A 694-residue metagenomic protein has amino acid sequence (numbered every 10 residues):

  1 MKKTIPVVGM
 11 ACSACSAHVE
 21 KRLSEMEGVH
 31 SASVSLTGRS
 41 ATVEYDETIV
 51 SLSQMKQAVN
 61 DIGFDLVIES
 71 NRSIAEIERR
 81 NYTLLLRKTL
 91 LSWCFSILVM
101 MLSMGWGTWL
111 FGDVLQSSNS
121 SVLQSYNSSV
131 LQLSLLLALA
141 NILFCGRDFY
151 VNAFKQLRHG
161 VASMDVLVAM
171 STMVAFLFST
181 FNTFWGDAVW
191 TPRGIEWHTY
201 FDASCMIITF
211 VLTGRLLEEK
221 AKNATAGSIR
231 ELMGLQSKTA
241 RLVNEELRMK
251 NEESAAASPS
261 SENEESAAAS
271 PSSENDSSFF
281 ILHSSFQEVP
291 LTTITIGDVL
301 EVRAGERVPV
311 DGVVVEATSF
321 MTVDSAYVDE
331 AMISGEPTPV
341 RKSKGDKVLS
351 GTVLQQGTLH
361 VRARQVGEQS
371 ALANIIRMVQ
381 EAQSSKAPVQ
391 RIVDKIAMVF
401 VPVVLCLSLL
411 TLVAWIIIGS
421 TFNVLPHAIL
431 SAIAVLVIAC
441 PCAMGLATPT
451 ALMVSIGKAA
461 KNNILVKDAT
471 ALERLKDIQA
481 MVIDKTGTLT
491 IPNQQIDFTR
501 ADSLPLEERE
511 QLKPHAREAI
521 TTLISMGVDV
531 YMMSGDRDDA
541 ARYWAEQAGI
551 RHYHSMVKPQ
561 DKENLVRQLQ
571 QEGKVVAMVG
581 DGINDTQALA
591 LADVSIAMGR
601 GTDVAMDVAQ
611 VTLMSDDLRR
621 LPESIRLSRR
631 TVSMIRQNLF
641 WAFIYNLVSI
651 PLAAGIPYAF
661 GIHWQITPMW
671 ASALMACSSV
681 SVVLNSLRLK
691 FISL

Functional and structural regions predicted by a protein language model:
M1-V130, N244-E245, E252-A255, E265 (+8 more regions): Flexible metal-binding regulatory segments at protein termini and peripheral loops
A17, V466, K476, L489 (+1 more regions): Conserved ATP-binding TGD loop and adjacent catalytic N/P-domain core of P-type ATPases
E27-Y45, I49, S53, H198-F201 (+6 more regions): Conserved cytosolic catalytic loops of P-type ATPases
A75-C94, N152-A175, I376-S408, A432 (+4 more regions): Soluble-to-membrane junctions at the N-terminal ends of transmembrane alpha-helices in multi-pass ion-transporting
L84-T239, K395, I666-P668, L694: Transmembrane helix-loop-helix hairpins at the membrane interface
S96, V399, H427-A443, I666-S681: Small-residue-enriched core segments of transmembrane alpha-helices in multipass membrane transport and channel
W109-L115, N119, L177, K458 (+8 more regions): Membrane-embedded alpha-helical bundles of multi-pass transporters
L430, C440-A501, P505, A588 (+1 more regions): Conserved catalytic phosphorylation-site environment of P-type ATPases
